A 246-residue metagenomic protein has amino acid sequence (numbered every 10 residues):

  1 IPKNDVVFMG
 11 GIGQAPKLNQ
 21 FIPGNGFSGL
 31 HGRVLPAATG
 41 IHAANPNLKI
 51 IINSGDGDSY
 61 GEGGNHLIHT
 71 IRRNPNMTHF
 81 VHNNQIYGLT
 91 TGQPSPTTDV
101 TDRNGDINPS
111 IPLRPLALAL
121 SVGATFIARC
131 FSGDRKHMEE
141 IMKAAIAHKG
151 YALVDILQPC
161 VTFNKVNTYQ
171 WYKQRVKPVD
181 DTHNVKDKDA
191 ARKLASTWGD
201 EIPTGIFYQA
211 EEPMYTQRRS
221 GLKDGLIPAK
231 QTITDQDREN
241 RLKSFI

Functional and structural regions predicted by a protein language model:
K3-P16, L30-G32, N45, G205 (+1 more regions): Metallocofactor- and cofactor-centric catalytic cores in central/energy metabolism, strongly enriched
I12-I86: Thiamine diphosphate
I12-Q14, N84-I86, D134, L157-F163 (+1 more regions): Glycine-rich beta-alpha junction loops
N25-G26, T70, S95-D99, A145 (+1 more regions): Short, hinge-like loop/turn segments at secondary-structure boundaries
N47, S95-A144: Conserved thiamine diphosphate
G64-H69, L89-V100, L118: Active-site-proximal loop->helix
A124-K165, Y172: ATP/pyrophosphate-binding catalytic subdomain of soluble kinases
C160-I246: Flexible, low-complexity linker and terminal segments
